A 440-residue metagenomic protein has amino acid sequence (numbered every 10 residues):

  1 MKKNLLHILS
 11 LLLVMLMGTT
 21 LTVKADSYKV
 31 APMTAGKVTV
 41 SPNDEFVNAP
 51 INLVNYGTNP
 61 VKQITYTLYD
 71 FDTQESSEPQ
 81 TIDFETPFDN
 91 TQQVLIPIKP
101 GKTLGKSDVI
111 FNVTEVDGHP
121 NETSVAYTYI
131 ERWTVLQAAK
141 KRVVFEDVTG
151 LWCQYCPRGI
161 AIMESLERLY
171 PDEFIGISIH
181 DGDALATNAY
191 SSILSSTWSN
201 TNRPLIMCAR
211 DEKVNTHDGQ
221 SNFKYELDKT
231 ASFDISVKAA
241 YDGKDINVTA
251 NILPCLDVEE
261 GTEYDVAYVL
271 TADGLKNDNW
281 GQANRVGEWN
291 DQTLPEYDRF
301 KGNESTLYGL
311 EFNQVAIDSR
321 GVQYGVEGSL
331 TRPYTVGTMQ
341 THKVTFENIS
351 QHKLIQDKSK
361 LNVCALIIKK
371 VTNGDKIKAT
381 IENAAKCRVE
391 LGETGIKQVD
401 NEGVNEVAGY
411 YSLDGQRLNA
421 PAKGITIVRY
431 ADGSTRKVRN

Functional and structural regions predicted by a protein language model:
M1-Y28: Bacterial Sec-dependent N-terminal signal peptides
S27-P32, R132-V143, A385-D414: Residue-level detector of functionally pivotal "anchor" positions at catalytic/ligand-binding pockets or at interdomain
K37-F46, A239-K244: Short, solvent-exposed loop/linker segments at the N-terminal edge of repeated beta-sheet extracellular domains
Q74-K102: Intrinsically disordered, low-complexity Pro/Gly/Ser/Thr-rich segments with frequent PxxP/GP/PP motifs and embedded
K102-Q137, V363-G374: Terminal connector regions
V135-F174: Local sequence-structure signature of Cys/Sec-based thiol-disulfide redox active-site neighborhoods
D172-G392: Short, conserved sequence motifs used for protein processing/export or organelle targeting and for catalysis
G395-N440: C-terminal outer-membrane/trafficking sorting elements
